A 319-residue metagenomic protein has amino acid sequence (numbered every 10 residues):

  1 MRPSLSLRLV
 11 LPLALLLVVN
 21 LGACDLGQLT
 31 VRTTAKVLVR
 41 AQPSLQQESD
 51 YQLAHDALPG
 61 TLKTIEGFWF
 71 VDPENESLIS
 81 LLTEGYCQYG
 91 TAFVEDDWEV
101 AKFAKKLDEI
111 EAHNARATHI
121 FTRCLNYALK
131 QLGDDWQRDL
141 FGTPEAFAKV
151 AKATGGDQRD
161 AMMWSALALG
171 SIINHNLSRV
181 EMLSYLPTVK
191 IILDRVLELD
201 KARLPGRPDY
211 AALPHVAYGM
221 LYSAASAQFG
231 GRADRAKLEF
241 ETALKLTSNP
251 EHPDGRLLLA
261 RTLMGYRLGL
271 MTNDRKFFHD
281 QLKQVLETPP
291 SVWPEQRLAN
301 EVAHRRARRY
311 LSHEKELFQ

Functional and structural regions predicted by a protein language model:
M1-L11: Bacterial N-terminal signal peptides that target proteins for export
V10-G22: Bacterial N-terminal signal peptides
L21-L45: Bacterial Sec signal peptide processing site at the extreme N-terminus
K36-G67, V71-D72, G85-A202, Y210-T247 (+4 more regions): Short coil/linker segments at helix-helix boundaries
A307: Acidic-aromatic/histidine active-site loop/patch
S312-Q319: Extracytoplasmic and endomembrane cell-envelope/extracellular-matrix remodeling and assembly machinery
